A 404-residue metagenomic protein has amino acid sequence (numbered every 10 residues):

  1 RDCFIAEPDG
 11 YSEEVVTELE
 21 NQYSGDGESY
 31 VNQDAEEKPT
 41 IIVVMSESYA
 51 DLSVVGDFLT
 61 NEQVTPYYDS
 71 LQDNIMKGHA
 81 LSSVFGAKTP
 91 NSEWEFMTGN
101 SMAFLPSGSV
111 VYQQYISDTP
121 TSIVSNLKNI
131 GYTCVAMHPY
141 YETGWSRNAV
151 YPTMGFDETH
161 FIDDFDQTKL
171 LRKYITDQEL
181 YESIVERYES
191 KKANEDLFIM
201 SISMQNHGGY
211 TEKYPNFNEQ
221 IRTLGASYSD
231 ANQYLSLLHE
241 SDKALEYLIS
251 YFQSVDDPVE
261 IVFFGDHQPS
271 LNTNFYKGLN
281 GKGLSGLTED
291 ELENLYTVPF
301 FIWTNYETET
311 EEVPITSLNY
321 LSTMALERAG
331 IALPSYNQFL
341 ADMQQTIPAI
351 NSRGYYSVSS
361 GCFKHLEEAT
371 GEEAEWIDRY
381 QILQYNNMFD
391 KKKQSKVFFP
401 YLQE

Functional and structural regions predicted by a protein language model:
R1-G25: N-terminal hydrophobic targeting segments that direct proteins to the cell envelope
T17-E20, S24-K38, M45-S46, D51-E404: Solvent-exposed soluble domains appended to multi-pass membrane proteins
